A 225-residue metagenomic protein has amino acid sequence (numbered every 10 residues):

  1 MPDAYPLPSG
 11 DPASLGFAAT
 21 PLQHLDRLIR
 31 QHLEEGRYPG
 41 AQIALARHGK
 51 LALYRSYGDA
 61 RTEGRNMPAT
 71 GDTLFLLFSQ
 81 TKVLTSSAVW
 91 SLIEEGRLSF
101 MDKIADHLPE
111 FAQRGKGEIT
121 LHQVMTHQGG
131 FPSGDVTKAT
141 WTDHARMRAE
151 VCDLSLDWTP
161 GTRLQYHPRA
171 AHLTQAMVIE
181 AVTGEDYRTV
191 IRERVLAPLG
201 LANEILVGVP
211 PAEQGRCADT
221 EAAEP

Functional and structural regions predicted by a protein language model:
P2-Y5, R61, R114-P225: Short, surface-exposed loop or secondary-structure junction motifs that flank catalytic or metal-binding residues
Y5, A13-L15, L51, R55 (+9 more regions): Flexible, active-site-adjacent loop/turn segments at secondary-structure boundaries
G10-L77, S99, A149, D153-L154: Short, conserved catalytic-motif segment at the N-terminal edge
P21-H24, L84, A170, T174: Charged catalytic carboxylate motif
Q31-A44, G64-Q123, T159-R169: Short active-site loop at a secondary-structure junction that contains or immediately precedes the catalytic residue(s)
